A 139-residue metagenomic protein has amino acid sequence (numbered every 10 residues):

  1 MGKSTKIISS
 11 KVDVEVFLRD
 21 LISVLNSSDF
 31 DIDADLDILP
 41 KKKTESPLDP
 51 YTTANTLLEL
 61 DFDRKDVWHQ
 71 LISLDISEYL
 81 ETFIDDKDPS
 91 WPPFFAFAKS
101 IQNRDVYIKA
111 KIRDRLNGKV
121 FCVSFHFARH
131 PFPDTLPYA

Functional and structural regions predicted by a protein language model:
M1-S4, L136: ATP/Mg2+-dependent ligation/transfer catalytic cores
K3-V12, R19, S23-W91: Compact soluble domain cores
R19, R64, R104, R113-R115 (+1 more regions): Arginine residue identity/basic-tract feature
A34, A54, A96-A98, A110 (+2 more regions): A sequence-composition feature that detects small, non-aromatic residues
S73-K119: Functional cores of ribonucleases/endoribonucleases
I112-A139: Enriched for short, Lys/Arg-rich terminal
